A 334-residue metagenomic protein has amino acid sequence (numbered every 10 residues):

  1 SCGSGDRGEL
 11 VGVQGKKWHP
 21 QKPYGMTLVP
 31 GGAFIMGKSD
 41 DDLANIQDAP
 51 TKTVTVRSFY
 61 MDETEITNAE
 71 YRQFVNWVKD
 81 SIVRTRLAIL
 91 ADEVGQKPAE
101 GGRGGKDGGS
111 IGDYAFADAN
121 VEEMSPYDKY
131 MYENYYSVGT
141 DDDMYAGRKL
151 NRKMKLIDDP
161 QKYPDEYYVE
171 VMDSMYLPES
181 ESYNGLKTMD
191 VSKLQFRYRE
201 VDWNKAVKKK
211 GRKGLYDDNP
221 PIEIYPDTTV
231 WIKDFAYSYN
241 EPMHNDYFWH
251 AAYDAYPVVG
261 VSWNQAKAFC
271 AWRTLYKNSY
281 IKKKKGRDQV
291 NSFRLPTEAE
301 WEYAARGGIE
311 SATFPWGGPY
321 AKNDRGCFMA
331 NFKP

Functional and structural regions predicted by a protein language model:
C2-K17: Bacterial Sec signal peptide processing site at the extreme N-terminus
G3-R7, L28-V29, I35, D40 (+4 more regions): Functional-site microenvironments in short loops/helix caps that host divalent-cation chemistry
G25, P30-A33, S58, T64: Conserved SET/PR-domain catalytic core that frames the SAM/AdoMet-binding pocket
K38-V56, M329-N331: Short, polar loop/linker segments at the starts of domains and inter-domain junctions
Y60-T64, F74, R84, I89-E181 (+1 more regions): Conserved hydrophobic ligand-interaction patch in extracellular adhesion modules
T67: Acidic-aromatic/histidine active-site loop/patch
S81, D173-S174, T188, D227-T228: Coil residues (strongly favoring Ser/Thr
